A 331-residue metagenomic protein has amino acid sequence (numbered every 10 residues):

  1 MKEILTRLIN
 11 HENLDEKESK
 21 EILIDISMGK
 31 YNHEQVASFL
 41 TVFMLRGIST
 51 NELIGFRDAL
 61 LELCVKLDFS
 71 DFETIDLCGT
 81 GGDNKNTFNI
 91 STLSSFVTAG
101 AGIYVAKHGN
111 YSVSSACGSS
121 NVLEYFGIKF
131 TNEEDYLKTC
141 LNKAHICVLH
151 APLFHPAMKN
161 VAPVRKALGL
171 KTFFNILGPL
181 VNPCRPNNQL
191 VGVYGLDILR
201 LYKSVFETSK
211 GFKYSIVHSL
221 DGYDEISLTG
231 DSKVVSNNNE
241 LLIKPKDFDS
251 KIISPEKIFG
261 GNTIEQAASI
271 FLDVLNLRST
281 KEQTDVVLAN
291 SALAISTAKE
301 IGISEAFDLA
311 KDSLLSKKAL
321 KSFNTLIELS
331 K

Functional and structural regions predicted by a protein language model:
M1-T87, A101, V105, I253-I258 (+3 more regions): Acidic, glycine/proline-rich low-complexity segments that act as flexible tails and inter-domain linkers
R7, A59-V65, T87, G102 (+2 more regions): Glycine-rich anion-binding loops and their surrounding alpha/beta cores
N10, M28, R46, C78-G81 (+6 more regions): Short glycine-rich loop/turn motifs that provide flexible caps or phosphate-binding loops at active sites
K17, E34, N51, D135 (+2 more regions): Residues in well-ordered alpha-helical elements
S38, L93-V97, V286, N290-L293: Short amphipathic alpha-helical face segments that pack within enzyme cores and frequently flank/anchor catalytic
G79, D83-C140: A generic, well-ordered mixed alpha/beta core segment in the N-terminal half of proteins
